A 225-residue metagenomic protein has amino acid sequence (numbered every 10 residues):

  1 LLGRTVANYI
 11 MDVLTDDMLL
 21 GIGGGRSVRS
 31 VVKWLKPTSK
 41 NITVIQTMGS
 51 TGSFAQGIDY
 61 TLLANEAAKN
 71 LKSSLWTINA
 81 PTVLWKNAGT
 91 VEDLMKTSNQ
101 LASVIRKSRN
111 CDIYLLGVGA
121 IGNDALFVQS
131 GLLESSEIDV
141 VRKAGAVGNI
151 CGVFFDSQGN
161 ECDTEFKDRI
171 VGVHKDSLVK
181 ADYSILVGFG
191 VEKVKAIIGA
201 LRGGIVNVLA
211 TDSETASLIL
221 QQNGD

Functional and structural regions predicted by a protein language model:
L1-P37, G204: Helix-turn-helix/homeodomain-like alpha-helical modules used for DNA recognition and transcription-factor dimerization
L2-N8, S39-I42, I170-K175, K193: Short amphipathic alpha-helical segments, especially helix-boundary/capping motifs
T15-D17, S30-K33, P37-A67: Active-site histidine-anchored catalytic micro-motif
G21-G23, T47, V187: Structural motif
S27-N41, L126-S135: Short Gly/Thr/Asp-enriched flexible loops that form oxyanion-binding sites at enzyme active sites
S50-D225: Conserved phosphate- and dinucleotide-binding cores of soluble alpha/beta proteins, encompassing both enzyme active
